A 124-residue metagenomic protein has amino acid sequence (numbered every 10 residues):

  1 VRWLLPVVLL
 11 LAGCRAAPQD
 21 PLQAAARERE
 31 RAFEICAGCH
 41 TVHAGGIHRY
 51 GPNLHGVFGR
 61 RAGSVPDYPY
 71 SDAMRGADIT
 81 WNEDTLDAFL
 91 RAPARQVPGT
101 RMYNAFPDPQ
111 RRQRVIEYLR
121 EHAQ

Functional and structural regions predicted by a protein language model:
V1-V7: Sec-dependent signal peptide recognition, specifically the positively charged N-region followed immediately by
L11-G13: C-terminal motif of bacterial Sec signal peptides marking the signal peptidase cleavage site
R15-A17: Bacterial signal peptide processing site
P21-R49, L54: Sequence/structural segment immediately N-terminal to covalent heme-attachment motifs in c-type and related
E30, G45-H48, T80, F106-Q110: Soluble non-cytosolic domains of exported or imported proteins
V57, R61-S64, P93-V97: A short secondary-structure junction motif
S64-D84: Short Fe-S-cluster ligation motifs
N82-Q124: C-terminal capping alpha-helices of c-type cytochrome domains
